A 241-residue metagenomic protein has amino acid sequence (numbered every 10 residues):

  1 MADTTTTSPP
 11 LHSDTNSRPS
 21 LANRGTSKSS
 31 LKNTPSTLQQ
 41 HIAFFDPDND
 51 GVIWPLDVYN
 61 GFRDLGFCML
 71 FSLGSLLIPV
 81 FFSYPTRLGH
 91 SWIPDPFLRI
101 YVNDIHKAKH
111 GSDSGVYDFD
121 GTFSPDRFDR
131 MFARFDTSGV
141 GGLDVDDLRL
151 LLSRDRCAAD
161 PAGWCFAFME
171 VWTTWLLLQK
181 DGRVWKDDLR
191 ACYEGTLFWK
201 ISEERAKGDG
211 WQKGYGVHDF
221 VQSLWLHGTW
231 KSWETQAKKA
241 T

Functional and structural regions predicted by a protein language model:
M1-R18, S91: Short, charge-rich, low-complexity alpha-helical interaction segments
P19-L31, G115-G121: Short, intrinsically disordered linker segments that flank or connect zinc-binding domains
T34-P55, Y59, S72-K107, S112-D113 (+3 more regions): Primarily EF-hand calcium-binding motifs
F44-D48, D64-F71, R134-S138, R154-P161 (+2 more regions): Short amphipathic alpha-helical interaction elements and helix-loop-helix interfaces that mediate dimerization
D144-T241: Fungal C-terminal region signature
